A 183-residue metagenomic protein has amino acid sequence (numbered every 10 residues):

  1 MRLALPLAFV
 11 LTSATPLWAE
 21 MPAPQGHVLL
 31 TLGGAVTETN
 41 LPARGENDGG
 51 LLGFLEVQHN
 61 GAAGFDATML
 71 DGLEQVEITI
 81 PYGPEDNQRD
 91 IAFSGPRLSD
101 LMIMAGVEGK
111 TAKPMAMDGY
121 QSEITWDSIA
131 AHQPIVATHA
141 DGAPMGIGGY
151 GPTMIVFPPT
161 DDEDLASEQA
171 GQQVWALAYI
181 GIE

Functional and structural regions predicted by a protein language model:
A4-A14: Bacterial N-terminal signal peptides
W18-E183: N-terminal intrinsically disordered, low-complexity segments enriched in P/E/S/T
